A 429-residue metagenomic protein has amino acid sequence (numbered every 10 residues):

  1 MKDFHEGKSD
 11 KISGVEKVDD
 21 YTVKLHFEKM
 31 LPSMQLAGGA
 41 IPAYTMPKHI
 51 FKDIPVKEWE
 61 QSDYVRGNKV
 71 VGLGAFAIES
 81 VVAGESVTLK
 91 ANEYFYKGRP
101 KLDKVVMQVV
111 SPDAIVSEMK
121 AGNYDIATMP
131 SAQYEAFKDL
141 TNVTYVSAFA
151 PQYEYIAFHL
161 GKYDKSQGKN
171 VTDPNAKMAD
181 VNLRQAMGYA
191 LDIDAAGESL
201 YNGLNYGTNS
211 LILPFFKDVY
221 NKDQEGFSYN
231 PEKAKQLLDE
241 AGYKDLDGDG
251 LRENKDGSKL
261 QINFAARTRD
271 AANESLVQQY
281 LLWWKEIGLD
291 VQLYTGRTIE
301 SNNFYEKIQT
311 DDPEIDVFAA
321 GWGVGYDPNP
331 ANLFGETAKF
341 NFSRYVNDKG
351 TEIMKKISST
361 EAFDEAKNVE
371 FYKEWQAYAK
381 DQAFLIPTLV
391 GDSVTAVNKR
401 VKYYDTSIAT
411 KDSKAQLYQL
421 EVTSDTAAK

Functional and structural regions predicted by a protein language model:
M1-D53: Surface-exposed binding/hinge segments that line and control ligand-binding clefts or catalytic entry sites
M34-T45, A157, S166-V171, A396-L420: A structural "hinge/loop" feature
G39-P100, K104, P231, Q236: Gly/Pro-rich hinge or "lid" segments in bacterial periplasmic/extracellular proteins
G67, A91-F137, D290: Ligand-site clamp/hinge motif
A83, K244-G321, S393: Ligand/substrate-recognition segments at binding pockets and active sites
K90, K177-L282: Append "and occasionally in soluble cytosolic enzymes with long acidic Gly/Pro-rich linkers
K90-E93, Q152-N182, S199, D392: A bilobed periplasmic-binding-protein/Venus flytrap-type ligand-binding module shared by bacterial periplasmic
E93, G188-Y220, A272, L276-L282 (+1 more regions): Detector for C-terminal structural segments
